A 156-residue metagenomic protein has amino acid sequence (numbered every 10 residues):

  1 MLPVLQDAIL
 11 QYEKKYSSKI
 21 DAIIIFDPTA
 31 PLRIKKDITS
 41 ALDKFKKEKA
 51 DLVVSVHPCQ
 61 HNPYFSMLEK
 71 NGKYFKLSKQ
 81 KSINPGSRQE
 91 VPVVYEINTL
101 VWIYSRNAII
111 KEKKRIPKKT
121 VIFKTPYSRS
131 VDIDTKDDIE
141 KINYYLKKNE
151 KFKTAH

Functional and structural regions predicted by a protein language model:
M1-D7, A22, P31-K119, K124: Conserved core of the sugar-phosphate nucleotidyltransferase
Q6-K15: Short, charged beta->alpha transition segments
L10, D43, Y144-K148: Short, well-ordered alpha-helices that flank and scaffold nucleotide-derived cofactor binding pockets
K15-I24: Short acidic donor-binding loop at the edge of a beta-strand
P28: Helix-loop-strand module that forms the ligand-binding subsite of alpha/beta enzymes
F123-K124, S128-H156: Hydrophobic helical membrane-anchoring modules
